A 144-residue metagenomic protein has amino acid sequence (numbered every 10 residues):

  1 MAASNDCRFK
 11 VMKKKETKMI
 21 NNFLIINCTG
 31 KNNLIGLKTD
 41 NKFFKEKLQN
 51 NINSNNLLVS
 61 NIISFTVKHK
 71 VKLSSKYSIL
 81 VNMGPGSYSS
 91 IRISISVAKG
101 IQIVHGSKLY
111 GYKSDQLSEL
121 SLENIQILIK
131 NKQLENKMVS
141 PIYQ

Functional and structural regions predicted by a protein language model:
D6-S60, K68-L73, S107-Q144: Oxyanion-binding and handling regions
K31, G84-P85: Short glycine-rich anion-binding loops that position phosphate/pyrophosphate groups of nucleotides and phosphorylated
I52, S87-Y88: A generic secondary-structure micro-motif detector that highlights 1-2 residue hydrophobic/ambivalent hotspots embedded
T66-L80, S87: N-terminal glycine/serine-rich phosphate-binding loop of ATP-dependent small-molecule kinases, especially carbohydrate
S78-M83, S89-S107: DPxDG-like acidic metal-binding loop motif
